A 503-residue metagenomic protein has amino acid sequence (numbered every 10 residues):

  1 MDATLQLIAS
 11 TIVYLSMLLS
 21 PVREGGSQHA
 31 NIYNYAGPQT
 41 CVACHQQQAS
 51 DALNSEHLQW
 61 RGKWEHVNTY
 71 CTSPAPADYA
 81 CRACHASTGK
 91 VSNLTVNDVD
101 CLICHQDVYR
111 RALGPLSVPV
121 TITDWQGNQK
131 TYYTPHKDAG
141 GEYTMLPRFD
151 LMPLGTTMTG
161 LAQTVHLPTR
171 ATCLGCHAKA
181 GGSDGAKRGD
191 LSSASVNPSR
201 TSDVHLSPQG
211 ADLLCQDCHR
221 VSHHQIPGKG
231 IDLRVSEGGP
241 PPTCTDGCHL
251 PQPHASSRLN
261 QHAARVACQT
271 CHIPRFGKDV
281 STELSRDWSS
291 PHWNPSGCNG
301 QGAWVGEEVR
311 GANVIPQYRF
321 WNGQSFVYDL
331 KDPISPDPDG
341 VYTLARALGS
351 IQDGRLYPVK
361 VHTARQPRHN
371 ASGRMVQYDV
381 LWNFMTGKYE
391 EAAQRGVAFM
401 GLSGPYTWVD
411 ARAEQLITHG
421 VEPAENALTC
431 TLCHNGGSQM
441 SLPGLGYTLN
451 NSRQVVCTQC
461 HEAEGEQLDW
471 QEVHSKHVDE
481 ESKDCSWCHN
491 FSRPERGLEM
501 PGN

Functional and structural regions predicted by a protein language model:
D2-Y14: Sec-dependent signal peptide recognition, specifically the positively charged N-region followed immediately by
V13-N97, L102-T169, G175-T245, L250-N260 (+5 more regions): Sequence context of c-type cytochrome heme-c attachment sites
C101, C268-Q269, K483-H489: Cysteine-rich micro-motifs
H223, F276-K278, Q366: Structural signature of outer-membrane beta-barrel domains
P240, H249-A345: Repeat-solenoid scaffold signature
A312-L356, V361-Q366, A371-S403: Soluble extramembrane regions of membrane proteins in the secretory/endomembrane system
S350, T431, T458, S486: Copper-binding active sites and cupredoxin-like electron-transfer domains, recognizing His/Cys-rich ligand loops
